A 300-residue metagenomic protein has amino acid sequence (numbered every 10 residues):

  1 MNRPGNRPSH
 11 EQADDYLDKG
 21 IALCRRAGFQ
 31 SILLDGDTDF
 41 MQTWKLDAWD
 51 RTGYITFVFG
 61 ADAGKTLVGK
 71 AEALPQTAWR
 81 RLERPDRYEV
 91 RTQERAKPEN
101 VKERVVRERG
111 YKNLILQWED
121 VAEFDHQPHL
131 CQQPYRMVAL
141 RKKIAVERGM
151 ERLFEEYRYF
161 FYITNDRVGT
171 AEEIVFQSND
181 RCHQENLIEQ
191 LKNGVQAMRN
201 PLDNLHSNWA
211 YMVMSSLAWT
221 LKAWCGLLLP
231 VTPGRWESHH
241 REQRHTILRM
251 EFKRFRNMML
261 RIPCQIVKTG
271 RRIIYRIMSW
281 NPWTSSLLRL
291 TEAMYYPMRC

Functional and structural regions predicted by a protein language model:
M1, E11, T43-W49, V68-L74: Short acidic, glycine/serine/threonine-rich loops at helix termini
M1-A27, S31: Electropositive, glycine- and tryptophan-enriched low-complexity nucleic-acid-binding patches
P4, D37-M41, D62-G64: Active-site beta-loop-alpha junctions enriched in small/polar residues
R26, L46-I55: Short, surface-exposed basic-aromatic patches at helix termini and helix-loop junctions that form
I32-M41, F57, Y162, Q184-L191 (+2 more regions): Short, conserved catalytic/metal-binding motifs centered on acidic residues
V58-L187, N193, E292, Y296-C300: An anionic, glycine-rich sequence signature occurring as long contiguous blocks
A171-L205, A210, M214, A218-K222: Short amphipathic alpha-helical "interface-anchor" segments enriched in bulky aromatics
K222-C300: A short, flexible helix-boundary coil/loop motif
